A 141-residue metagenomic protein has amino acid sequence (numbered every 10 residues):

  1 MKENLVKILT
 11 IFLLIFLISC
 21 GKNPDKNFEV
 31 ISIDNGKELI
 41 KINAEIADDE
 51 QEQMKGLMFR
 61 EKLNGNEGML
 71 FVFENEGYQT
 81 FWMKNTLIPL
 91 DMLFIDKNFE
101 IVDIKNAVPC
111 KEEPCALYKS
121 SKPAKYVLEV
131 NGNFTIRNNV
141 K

Functional and structural regions predicted by a protein language model:
M1-N4, S32: Serine/threonine-rich low-complexity intrinsically disordered regions
E3-I11: Sec-dependent signal peptide recognition, specifically the positively charged N-region followed immediately by
L17-S19: C-terminal motif of bacterial Sec signal peptides marking the signal peptidase cleavage site
G21-K141: Compact, glycine-rich, soluble single-domain proteins
